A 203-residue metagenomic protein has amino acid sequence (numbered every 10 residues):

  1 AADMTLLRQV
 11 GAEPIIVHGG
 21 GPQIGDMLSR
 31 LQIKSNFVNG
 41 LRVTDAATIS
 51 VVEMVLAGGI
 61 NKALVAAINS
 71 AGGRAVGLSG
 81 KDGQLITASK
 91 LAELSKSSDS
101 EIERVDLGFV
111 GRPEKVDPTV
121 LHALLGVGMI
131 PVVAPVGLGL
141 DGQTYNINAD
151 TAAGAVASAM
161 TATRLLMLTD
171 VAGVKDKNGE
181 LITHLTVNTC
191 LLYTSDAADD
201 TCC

Functional and structural regions predicted by a protein language model:
A1, N146-A153: Charged helix-capping and loop-helix junction motifs
A1-I15: N-terminal glycine-/serine-/threonine-rich phosphate-binding loop
L6-V10, R30, A155-T163: Alpha-helix C-terminal capping segments
I16-H18, I68, A75-G80, V132-A134 (+1 more regions): General beta-strand structural signal in soluble alpha/beta enzymes
S29, I33-I130: Ligand-binding beta-strand-loop-alpha-helix segment within the catalytic cores of soluble metabolic enzymes
L85, M160-K175: Glycine-rich phosphate/pyrophosphate-binding loops and their adjacent beta-strand/loop elements at enzyme active sites
G126-M129, V133-A134, L138-G139, V171 (+1 more regions): Active-site rim beta-loop-alpha module in soluble metabolic enzymes
Y193-A198: Conserved small/polar residues in nucleotide/adenosyl-binding loops
